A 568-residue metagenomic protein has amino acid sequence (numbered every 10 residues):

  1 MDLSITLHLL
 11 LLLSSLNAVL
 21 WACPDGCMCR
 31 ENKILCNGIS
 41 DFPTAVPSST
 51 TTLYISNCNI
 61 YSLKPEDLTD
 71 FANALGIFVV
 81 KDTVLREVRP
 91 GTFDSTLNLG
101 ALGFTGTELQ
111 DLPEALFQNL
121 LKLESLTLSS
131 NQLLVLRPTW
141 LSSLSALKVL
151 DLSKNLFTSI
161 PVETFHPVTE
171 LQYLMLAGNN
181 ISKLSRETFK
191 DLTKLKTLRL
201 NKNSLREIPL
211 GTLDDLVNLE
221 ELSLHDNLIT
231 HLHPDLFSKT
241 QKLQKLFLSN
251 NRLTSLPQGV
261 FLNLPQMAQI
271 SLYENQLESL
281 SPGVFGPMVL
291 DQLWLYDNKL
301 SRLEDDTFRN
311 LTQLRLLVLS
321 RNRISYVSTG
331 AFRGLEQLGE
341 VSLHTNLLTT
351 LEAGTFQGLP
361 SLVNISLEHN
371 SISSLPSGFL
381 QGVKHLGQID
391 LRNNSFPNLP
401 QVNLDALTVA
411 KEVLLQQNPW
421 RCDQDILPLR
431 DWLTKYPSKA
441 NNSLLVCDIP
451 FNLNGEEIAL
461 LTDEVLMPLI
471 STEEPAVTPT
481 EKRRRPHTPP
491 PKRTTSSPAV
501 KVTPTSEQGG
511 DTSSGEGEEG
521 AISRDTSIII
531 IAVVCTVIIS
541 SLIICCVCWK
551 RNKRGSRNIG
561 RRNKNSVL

Functional and structural regions predicted by a protein language model:
M1-L568: Extracellular leucine-rich repeat
